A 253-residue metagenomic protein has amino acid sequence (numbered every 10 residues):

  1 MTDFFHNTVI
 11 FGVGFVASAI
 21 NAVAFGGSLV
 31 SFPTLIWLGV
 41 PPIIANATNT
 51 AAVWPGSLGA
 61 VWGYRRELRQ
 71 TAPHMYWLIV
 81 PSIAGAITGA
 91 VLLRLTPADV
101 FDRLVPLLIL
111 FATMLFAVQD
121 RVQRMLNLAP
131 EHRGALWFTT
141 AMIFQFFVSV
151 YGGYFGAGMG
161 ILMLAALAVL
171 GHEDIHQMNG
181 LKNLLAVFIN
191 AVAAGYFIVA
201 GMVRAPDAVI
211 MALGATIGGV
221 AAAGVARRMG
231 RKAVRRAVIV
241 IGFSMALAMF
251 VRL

Functional and structural regions predicted by a protein language model:
M1-P41, N127-N179, V209: Selected transmembrane alpha-helices and immediately adjacent juxtamembrane segments of polytopic inner-membrane
M1-T8, I36-I44, V91-D102, I198-P206 (+1 more regions): Helix-coil boundary and interhelical linker segments in multi-pass alpha-helical membrane proteins
N7, T50, V105-I109, T113 (+3 more regions): Residues within membrane-spanning alpha-helices of integral membrane proteins, especially the hydrophobic core/packing
F15-A19, T34, V61-W62, I87-V91 (+5 more regions): Alpha-helical transmembrane segments of multipass membrane proteins
V40-N49, A72-W77, H172-N183: Membrane-interface alpha-helices at helix entry/exit sites of multi-pass transporters
T48-V100, L107, N190-A233: Selective hydrophobic functional segments
G59-R69, L107-H132, S244-L253: Transmembrane helix exit motif
T71-P81, V105, A129-G134, N179-L185 (+1 more regions): Cytoplasmic-side transmembrane-helix entry/capping segments in multi-pass membrane proteins
